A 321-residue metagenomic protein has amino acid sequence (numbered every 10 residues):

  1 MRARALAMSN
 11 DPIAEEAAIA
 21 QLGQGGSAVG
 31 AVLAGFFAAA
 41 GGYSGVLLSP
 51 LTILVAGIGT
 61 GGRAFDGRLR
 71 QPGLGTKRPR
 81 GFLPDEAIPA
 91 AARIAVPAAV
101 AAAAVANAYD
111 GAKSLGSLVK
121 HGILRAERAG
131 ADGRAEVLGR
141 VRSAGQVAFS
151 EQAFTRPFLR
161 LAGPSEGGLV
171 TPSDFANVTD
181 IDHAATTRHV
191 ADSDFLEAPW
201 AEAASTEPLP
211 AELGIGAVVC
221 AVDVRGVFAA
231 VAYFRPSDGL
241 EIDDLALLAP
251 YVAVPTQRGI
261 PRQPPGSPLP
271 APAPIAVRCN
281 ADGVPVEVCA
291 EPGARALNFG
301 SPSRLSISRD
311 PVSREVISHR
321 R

Functional and structural regions predicted by a protein language model:
M1-F195, T256-G259, G266-S267, A273 (+1 more regions): Noncatalytic scaffold domains of N-terminal-nucleophile
G41-A56, I215-V288: Active-site rim segments in enzyme catalytic domains, especially the processed small/beta chain of N-terminal
G61-R68, L196-P199, V231-A232, E287-E291: Short amphipathic beta-strand/extended segments with alternating polar/hydrophobic composition
R70, P236-D238, G293: A short acidic/small-residue loop/turn micro-motif
A98-A106, G133-R140, W200, S205 (+2 more regions): Active-site-proximal alpha-helical segments within enzyme catalytic domains
V141, Q146-V147, E197-W200, P292 (+1 more regions): Low-complexity, intrinsically disordered tandem-repeat tracts enriched in small residues
E151, T155, G168-S173, H183-F234 (+2 more regions): Internal maturation/activation junctions in enzymes
D174, D180-D182, L209-E212, P274-R321: C-terminal catalytic domains of large/alpha subunits in multi-subunit enzymes
